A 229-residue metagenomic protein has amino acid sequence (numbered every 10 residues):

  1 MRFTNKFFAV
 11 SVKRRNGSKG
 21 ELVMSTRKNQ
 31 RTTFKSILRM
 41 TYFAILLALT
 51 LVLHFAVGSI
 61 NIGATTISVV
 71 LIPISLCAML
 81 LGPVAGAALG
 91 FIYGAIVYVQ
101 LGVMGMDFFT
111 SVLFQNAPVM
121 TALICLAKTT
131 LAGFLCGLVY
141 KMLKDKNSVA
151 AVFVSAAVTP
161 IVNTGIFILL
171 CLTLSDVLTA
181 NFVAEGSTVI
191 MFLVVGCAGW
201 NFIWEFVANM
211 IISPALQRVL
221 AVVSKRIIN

Functional and structural regions predicted by a protein language model:
R2-L47, I168-T179, E185-N229: Alpha-helical transmembrane segments and their cytosolic interface
G20-A88, A95: Hydrophobic transmembrane alpha-helices
K35-L46, I67-L71, A117, T121 (+6 more regions): Residue-level signature of transmembrane alpha-helical entry/exit and packing/kink sites in multi-pass membrane
H54-T66, F91-F134, L138: Interfacial aromatic-anchored transmembrane helix boundaries in multi-pass membrane proteins
V57, N61, Q100, M104 (+6 more regions): Membrane-interfacial segments
G86-G94, S155-L169: Hydrophobic alpha-helical membrane-insertion segments
K128-C136, V162-T164, E205, N209: Core segments of transmembrane alpha-helices that mediate helix-helix packing or line hydrophobic substrate/ligand
M142-G165, I228-N229: Internal alpha-helical transmembrane segments of multi-pass membrane proteins
